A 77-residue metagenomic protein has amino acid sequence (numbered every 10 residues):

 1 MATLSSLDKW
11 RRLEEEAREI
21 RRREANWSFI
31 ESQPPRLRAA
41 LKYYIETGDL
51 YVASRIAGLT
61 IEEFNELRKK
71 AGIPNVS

Functional and structural regions predicted by a protein language model:
M1-E15: General nucleic-acid-binding
A17-A39: Short, Lys/Arg-enriched anionic-surface-contact patches
K42-Y43: Short alpha-helical segment immediately N-terminal to, or the first helix within, an HTH/HTH-like DNA-binding domain
E46: Flexible coil/turn residues that form the inter-helical turn or adjacent wing/linker of helix-turn-helix
L50: Helix-turn-helix DNA-binding elements, focusing on the entry/boundary residues of the two helices that contact DNA
S54: The alpha-helix within a helix-turn-helix
F64-S77: Short, solvent-exposed alpha-helical "recognition" segments
